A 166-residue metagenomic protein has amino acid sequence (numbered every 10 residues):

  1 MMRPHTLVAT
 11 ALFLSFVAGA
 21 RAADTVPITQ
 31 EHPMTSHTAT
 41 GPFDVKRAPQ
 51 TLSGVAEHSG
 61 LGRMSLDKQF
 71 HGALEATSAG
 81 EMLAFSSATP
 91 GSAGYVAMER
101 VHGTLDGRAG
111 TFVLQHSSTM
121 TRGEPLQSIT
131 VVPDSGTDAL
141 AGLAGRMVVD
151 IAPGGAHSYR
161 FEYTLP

Functional and structural regions predicted by a protein language model:
M1-V8: Bacterial N-terminal signal peptides that target proteins for export
A9-V17: Bacterial N-terminal signal peptides
A23-P166: Beta-strand-enriched cores of mature, soluble protein domains
